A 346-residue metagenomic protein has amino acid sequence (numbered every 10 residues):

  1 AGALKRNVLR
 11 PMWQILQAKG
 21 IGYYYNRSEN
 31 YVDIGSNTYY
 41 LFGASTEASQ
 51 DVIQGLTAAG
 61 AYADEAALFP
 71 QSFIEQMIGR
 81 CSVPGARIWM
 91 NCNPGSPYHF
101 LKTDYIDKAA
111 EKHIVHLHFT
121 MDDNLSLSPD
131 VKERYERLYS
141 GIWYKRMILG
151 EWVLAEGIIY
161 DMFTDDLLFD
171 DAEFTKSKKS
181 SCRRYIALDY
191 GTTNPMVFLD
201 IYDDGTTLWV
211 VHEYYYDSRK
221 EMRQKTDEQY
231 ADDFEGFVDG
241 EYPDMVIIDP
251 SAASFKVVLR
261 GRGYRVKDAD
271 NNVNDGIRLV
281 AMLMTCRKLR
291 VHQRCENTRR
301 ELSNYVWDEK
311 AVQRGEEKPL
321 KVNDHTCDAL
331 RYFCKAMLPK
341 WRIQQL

Functional and structural regions predicted by a protein language model:
A3-T57: Inter-Walker segment of RecA-like/P-loop motor cores
V8-K19, F100-A109, A253-V266, L279-V280: Short, aromatic/basic amphipathic alpha-helical patches
A58-P70: SF2 helicase catalytic motif II
L68-L138: ASCE P-loop NTPase helicase motor core
N124-L188: ATPase catalytic-site recognition across NTP-hydrolyzing enzymes
K179-D203: Gly/Thr-rich phosphate-binding beta-strand-loop-beta motif of the actin/hexokinase/Hsp70
L199-K321, K340-Q344: Mg2+-dependent endonuclease catalytic cores in nucleic-acid-processing enzymes, primarily RNase H-like
L320-L346: Charge-patterned, long linear interaction tracts outside catalytic cores
